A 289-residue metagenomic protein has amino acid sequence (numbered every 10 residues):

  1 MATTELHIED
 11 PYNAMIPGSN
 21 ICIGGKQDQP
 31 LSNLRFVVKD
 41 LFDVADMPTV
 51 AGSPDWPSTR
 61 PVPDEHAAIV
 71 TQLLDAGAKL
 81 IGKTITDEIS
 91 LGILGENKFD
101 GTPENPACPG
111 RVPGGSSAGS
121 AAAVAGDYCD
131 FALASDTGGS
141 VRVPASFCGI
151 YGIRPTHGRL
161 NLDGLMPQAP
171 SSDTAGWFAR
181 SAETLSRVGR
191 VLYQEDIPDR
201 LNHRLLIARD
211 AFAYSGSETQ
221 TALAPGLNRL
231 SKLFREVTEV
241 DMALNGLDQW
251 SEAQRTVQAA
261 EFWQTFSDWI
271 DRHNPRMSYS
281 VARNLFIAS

Functional and structural regions predicted by a protein language model:
M1-K26, P30-L31, Q194-S289: Amidase signature
M1-V62, H66-A67, I89-G92: Short, well-ordered alpha-helical
S32-L41, Q72-A76, I81-K83: Acidic-leg catalytic submotif of subtilisin-like serine proteases
M47-T49, S90-F99, S278-A282: Short, flexible, mixed-charge acidic loops at enzyme active sites
A51-P57, T102-C108, I287-S289: Short, basic, glycine/proline-bearing loop/turn elements
P57-T59, A107-C108, S172-A179, A208-E218: Flexible, glycine/proline-enriched loop segments at strand-loop-helix junctions that form or flank small-ligand binding
D64-A68, A118, A145-C148, R180-R190 (+4 more regions): Conserved active-site and cofactor/substrate-binding residues in soluble primary-metabolism enzymes
L74-G189: Short glycine/serine-rich loop segments
